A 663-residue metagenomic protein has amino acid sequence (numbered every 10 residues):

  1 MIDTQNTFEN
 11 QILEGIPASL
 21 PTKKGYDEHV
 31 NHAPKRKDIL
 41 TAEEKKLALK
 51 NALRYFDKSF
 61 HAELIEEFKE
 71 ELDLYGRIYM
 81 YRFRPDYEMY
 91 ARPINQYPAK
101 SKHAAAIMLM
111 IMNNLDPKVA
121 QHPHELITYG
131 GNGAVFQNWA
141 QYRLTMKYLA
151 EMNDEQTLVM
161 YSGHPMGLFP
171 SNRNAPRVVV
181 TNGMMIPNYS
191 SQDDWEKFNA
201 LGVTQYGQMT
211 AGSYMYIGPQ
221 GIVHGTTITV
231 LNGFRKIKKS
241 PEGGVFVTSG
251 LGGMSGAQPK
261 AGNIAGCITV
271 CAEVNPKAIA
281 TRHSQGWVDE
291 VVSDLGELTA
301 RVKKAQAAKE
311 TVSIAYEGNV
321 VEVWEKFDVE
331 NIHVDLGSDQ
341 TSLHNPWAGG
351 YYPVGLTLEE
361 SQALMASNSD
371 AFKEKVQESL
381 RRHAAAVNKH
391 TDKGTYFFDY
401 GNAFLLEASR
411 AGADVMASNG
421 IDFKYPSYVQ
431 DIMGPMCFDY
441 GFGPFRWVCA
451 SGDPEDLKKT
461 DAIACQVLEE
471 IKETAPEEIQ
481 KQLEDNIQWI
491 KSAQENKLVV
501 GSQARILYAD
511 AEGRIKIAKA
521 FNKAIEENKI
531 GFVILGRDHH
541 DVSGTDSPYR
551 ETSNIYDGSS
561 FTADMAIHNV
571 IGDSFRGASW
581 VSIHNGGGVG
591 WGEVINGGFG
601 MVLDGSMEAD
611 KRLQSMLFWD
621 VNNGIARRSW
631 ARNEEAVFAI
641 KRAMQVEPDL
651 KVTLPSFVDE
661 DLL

Functional and structural regions predicted by a protein language model:
M1-A200, T204-M215, N368-A520, A524-G536 (+4 more regions): Long, compositionally biased, glycine/small-hydrophobic-enriched stretches that function as flexible linkers, tethers
E151-M152, F169-R173, N188-Y189, I237-P241 (+7 more regions): Solvent-exposed alpha-helices and their adjacent loops that cap or buttress functional pockets in soluble metabolic
G207-L231, R235, P241-V245, S249-K309 (+5 more regions): Catalytic or ion-translocation cores adjacent to nucleophile or general acid/base/metal-coordination motifs in diverse
V245-T248, T311-Y316, F398: Short catalytic-loop micro-motif centered on adjacent basic/acidic residues
N263-A265, D328-I332, A413-M416, I525 (+2 more regions): Short, solvent-exposed amphipathic alpha-helical segments in soluble enzyme and RNA/protein-processing domains
I268, H333, Y396: Residue-level detector of anion-binding/catalytic polar loops
P276, G318-V321, Q340-N345, G401-E407 (+2 more regions): Glycine-rich beta-alpha junction loops
S313-T341, N345-A348: Active-site/ligand-binding-proximal alpha/beta "capping" segment
